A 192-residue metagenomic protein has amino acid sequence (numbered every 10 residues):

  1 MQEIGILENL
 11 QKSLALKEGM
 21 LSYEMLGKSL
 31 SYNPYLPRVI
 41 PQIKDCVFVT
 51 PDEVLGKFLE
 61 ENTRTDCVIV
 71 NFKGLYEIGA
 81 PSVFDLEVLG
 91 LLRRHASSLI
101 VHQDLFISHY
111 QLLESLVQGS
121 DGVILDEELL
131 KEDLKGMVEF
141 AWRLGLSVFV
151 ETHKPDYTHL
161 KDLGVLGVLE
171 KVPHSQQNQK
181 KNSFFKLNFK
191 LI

Functional and structural regions predicted by a protein language model:
M1-I100, H109-Y110, L144-V150, K154-L166 (+1 more regions): Conserved N-terminal beta1-alpha1 strand-loop-helix module at the mouth
I43, S97-I100, D104, I124 (+1 more regions): Short, Lys/Arg-enriched charge-dense amphipathic segments
I69-G74, E114-L134, G167-N178, L191-I192: Glycine-rich phosphate-binding active-site loops on the catalytic face of alpha/beta enzymes
I78-P81, Q103-D104, D126-E127, F149-T152 (+2 more regions): Glycine- and other small-residue-rich loops at beta-strand/loop junctions that grip anionic moieties
V83-L86, K131, K135: Non-membrane alpha-helical structural segments and their capping/turn regions in soluble enzymes
L92, A96-S98, L105-Y110, V117-Q118 (+1 more regions): Eukaryote-skewed repeat-based solenoidal scaffolds used as protein-protein interaction platforms, primarily
S98, G136-E151, S183-F189: Short acidic, glycine/proline-enriched helix-loop-strand junctions
I107-G119, K154-L166, N182-I192: Catalytic cores of alpha/beta
